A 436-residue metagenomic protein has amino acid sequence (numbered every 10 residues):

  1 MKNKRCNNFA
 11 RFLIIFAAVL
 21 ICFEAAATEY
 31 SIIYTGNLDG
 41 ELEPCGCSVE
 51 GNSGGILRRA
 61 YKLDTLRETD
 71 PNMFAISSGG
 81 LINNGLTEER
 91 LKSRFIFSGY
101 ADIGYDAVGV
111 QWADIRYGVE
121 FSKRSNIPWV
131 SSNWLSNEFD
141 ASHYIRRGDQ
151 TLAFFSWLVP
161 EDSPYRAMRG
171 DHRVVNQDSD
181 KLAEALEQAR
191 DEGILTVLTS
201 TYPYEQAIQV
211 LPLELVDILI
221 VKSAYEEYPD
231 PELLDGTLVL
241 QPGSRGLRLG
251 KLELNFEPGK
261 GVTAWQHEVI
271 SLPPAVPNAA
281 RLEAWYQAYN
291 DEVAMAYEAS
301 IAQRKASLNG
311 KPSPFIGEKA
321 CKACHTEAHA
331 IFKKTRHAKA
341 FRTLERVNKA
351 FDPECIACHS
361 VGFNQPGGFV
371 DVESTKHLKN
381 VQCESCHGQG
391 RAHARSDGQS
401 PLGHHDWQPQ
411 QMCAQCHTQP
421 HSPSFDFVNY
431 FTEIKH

Functional and structural regions predicted by a protein language model:
M1-F9: N-terminal secretory signal peptides that target proteins for export/translocation
N3, G55, G170, V174-K181 (+3 more regions): Poly-acidic low-complexity segments
F12-L20: Sec-dependent N-terminal signal peptides
C22-E24: N-terminal signal peptide c-region/cleavage motif recognized by signal peptidases
A27-P274, R281-W285, C324: Acidic, metal/ion-coordinating pockets
E29, G36-P44, W129, P258-H436: Short sequence/structural segments immediately N-terminal
